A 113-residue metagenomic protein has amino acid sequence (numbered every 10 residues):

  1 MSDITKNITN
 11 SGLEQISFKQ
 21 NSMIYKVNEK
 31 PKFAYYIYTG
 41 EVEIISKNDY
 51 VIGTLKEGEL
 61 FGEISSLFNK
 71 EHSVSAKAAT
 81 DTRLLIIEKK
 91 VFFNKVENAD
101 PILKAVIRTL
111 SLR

Functional and structural regions predicted by a protein language model:
M1-I45: Regulatory nucleotide-sensing modules
Y25, I52-G53: A sequence-level detector of short linear motifs
T54-I107: Cyclic-nucleotide recognition modules
R108-R113: Polybasic "coupling" helices that flank or enter modular domains
